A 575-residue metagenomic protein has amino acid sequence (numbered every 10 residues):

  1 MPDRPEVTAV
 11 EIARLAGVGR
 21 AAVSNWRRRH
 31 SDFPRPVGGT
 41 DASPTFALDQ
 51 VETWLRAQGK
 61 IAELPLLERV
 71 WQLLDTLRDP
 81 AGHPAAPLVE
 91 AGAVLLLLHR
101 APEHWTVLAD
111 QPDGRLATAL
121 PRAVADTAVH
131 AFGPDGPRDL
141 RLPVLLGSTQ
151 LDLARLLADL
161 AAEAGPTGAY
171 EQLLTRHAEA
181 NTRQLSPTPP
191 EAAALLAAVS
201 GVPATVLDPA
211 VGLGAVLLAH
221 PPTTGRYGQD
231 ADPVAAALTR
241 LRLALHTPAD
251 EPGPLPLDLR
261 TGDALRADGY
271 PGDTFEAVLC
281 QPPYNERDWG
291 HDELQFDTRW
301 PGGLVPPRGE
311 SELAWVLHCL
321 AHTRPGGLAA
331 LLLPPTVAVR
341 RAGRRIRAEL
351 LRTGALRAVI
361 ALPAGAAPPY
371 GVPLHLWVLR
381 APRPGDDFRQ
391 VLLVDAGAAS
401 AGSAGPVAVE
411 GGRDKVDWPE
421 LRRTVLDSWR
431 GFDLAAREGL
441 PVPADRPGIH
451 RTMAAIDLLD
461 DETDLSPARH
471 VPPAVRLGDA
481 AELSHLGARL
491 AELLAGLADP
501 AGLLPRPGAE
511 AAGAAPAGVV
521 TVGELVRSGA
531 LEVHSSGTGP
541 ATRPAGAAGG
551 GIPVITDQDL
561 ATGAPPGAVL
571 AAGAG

Functional and structural regions predicted by a protein language model:
M1-V23: Polyanion-binding surface elements
P34-G59: Short helix-start
K60-E63, P369-P467, V471-L483: Flexible, glycine-/basic-rich loop-and-beta segments that form/coincide with the SAM-dependent methyltransferase
E63, P84-V89, A93-N181: Long recognition/docking surfaces used for binding and targeting
E179-A277, N285, P334-T336, I346: Conserved S-adenosyl-L-methionine
P307-L379: Conserved Class I SAM-dependent methyltransferase catalytic core
P441-A541: Non-catalytic DNA-recognition/assembly elements of restriction-modification systems
E524-P540, Q558-G575: Sequence-specific dsDNA recognition surfaces
